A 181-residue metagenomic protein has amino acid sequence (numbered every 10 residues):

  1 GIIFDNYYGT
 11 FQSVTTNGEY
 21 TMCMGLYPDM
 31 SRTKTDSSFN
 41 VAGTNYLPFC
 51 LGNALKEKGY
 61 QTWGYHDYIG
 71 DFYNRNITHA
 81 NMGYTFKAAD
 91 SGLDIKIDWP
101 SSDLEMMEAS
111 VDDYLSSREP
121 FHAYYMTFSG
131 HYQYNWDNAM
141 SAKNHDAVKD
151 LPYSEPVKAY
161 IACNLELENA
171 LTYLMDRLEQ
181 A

Functional and structural regions predicted by a protein language model:
G1-A181: Solvent-exposed soluble domains appended to multi-pass membrane proteins
